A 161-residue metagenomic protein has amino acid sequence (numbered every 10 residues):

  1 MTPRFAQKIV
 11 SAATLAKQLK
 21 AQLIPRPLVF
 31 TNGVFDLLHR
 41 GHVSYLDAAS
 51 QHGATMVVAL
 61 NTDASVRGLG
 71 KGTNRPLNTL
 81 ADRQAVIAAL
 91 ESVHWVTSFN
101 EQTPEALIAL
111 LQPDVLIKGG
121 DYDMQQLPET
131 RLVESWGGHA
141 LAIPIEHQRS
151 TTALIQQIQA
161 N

Functional and structural regions predicted by a protein language model:
M1-N161: Nucleotidyltransferase catalytic core that binds NTPs
